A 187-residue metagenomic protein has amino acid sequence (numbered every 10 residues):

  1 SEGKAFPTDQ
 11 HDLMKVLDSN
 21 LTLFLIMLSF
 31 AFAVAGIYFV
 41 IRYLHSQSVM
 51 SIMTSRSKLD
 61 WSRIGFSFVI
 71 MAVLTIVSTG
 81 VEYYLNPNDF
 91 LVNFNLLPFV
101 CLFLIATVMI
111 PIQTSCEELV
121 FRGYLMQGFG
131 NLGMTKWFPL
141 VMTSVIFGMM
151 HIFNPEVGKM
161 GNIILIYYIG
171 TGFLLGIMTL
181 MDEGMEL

Functional and structural regions predicted by a protein language model:
S1, F32, G36, V40 (+12 more regions): Alpha-helical membrane-inserting segments
S1-S48: N-terminal, membrane-interfacial amphipathic/helix-forming hydrophobic leader that caps and precedes the first
E2-D9, D18, N95, T135 (+1 more regions): Alpha-helix capping and helix-coil boundary motifs
M14-D18, M27, V49-C116, M126-Q127 (+1 more regions): Juxtamembrane helix-loop-helix connectors linking adjacent transmembrane helices in multi-pass membrane enzymes
T22-S29, P98, I164-Y168: Alpha-helical transmembrane segments of polytopic membrane proteins
F103-L187: Transmembrane helix-loop-helix hairpins at the membrane interface of multi-pass integral membrane proteins
